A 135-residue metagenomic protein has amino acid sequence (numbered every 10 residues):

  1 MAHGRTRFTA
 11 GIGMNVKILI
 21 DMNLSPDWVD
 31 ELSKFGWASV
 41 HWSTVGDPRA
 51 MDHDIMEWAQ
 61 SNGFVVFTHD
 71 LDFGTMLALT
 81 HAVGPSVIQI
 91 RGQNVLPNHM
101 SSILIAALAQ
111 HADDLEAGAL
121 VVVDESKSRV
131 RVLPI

Functional and structural regions predicted by a protein language model:
M1-G11, Q110-I135: Charged phosphate-binding loop/patch that engages nucleotide di/tri-phosphates or the phosphate backbone of nucleic
A2-N15, S25-P26, F35-A38, A78 (+1 more regions): Solvent-exposed interaction patches of small proteins and small membrane subunits
N15-V65: N-terminal first-folded block
L32, L77-T80, P134: Short, flexible helix/strand-to-coil boundary loops that buttress conserved ligand/catalytic motifs in alpha/beta
Q60-L77: Acidic, metal-binding active-site segment of PIN/NYN-like and related structure-specific nucleases
G74-L108: Mid-chain, well-packed structural core segment of small domains
